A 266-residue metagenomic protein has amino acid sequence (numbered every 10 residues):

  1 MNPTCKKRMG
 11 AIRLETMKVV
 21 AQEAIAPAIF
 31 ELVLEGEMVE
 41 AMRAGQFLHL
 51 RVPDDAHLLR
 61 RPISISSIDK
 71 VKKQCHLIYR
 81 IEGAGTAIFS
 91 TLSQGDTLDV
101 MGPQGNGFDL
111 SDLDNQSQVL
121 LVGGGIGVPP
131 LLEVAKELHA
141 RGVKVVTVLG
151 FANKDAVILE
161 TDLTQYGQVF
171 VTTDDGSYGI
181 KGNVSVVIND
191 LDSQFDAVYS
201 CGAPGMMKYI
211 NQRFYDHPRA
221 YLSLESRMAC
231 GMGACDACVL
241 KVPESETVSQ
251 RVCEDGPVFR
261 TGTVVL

Functional and structural regions predicted by a protein language model:
N2-D96: Ferredoxin-reductase
R13, S249-L266: Short, basic/aromatic-enriched C-terminal tail that caps enzymatic domains
A21, S67, V171-T173, L222-L224 (+1 more regions): Structural signal for conserved beta-strand scaffold positions within catalytic alpha/beta enzyme cores
A84-R227: FNR/FR-type flavoprotein reductase catalytic core
P204-G205, E225-P257: Local cysteine-cluster metal-coordination motifs and their immediate loop/turn environment, predominantly Fe-S cluster
